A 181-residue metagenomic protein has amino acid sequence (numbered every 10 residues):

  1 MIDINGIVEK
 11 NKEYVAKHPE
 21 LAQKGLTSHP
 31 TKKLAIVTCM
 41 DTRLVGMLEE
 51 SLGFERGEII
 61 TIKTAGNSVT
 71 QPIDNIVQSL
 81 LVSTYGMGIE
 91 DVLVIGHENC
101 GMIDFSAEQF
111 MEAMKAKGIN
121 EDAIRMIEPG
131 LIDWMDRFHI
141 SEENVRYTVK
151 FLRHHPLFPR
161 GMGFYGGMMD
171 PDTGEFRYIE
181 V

Functional and structural regions predicted by a protein language model:
M1-K32, N67-D74, T84-M87, M102-V181: Divalent-metal-activated hydrolytic enzyme cores
K17, A22-V77: Conserved beta-strand-loop surface patch within small alpha/beta domains used for substrate/adaptor or ligand engagement
V37-C39, K63, I95-H97, G167-D170: Short beta-strand segments
M40-R43, E98-M102: Gly/Ser/Thr-rich loops at beta-strand to alpha-helix junctions that form or flank small-molecule/cofactor-binding
Y85-H97: Ordered, amphipathic secondary-structure segments that act as subunit-interaction surfaces in large macromolecular
